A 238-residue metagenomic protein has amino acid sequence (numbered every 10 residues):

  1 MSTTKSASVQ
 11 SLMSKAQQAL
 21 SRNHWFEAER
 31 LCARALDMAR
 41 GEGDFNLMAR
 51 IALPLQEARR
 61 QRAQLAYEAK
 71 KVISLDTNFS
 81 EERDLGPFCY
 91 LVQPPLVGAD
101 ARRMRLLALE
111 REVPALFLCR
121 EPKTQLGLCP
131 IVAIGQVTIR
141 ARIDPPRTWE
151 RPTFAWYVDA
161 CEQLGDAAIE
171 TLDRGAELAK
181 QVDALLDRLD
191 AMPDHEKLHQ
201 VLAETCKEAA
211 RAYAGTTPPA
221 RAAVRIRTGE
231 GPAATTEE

Functional and structural regions predicted by a protein language model:
M1-S11, K71, W149-A160: TPR-adjacent "capping" and linker segments in tetratricopeptide-repeat scaffold/adaptor proteins
S8, M13, Q17-S21, E27 (+2 more regions): Hydrophobic/aromatic side-chain positions at a characteristic register within alpha-helices of tetratricopeptide repeats
V9, A16, A49-I51, Q56 (+2 more regions): Conserved small-residue packing positions in alpha-helical repeats and bundles
F26, A179-K180: Residue register within tetratricopeptide repeats
F26-A63, D187-A203: Short, charge-rich amphipathic alpha-helical segments embedded in non-transmembrane helical bundles/solenoids
L53-T77, A209-P219: Alpha-helical linker/edge segments of TPR/alpha-solenoid repeat scaffolds and analogous pre-/post-domain helices
Q64-F79, R103-L109, Q181-L185: Alpha-helical repeat scaffolds
L75-T77, P87-V97, C119-P122: Structural motif
